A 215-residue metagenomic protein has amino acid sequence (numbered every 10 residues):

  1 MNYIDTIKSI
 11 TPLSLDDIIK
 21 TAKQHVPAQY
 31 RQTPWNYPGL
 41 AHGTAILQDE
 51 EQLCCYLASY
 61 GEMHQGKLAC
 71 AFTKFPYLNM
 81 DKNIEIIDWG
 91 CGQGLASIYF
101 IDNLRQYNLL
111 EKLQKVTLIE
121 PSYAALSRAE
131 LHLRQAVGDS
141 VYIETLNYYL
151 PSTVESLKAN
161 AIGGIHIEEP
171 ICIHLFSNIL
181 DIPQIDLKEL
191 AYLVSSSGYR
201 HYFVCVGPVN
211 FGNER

Functional and structural regions predicted by a protein language model:
M1-P38: N-terminal auxiliary segments of SAM/dcSAM-dependent transferases
H42-L78: Class I SAM-dependent methyltransferase Rossmann-like catalytic core, especially the SAM/SAH-binding loop
Q93-L110: Conserved SAM-binding loop of SAM-dependent methyltransferases across substrates and taxa, primarily the Class I
S122: Conserved SAM/SAH-binding beta-strand->alpha-helix loop
R128-H166: S-adenosyl-L-methionine
E169-I185: A short SAM/SAH-binding and catalytic strip from SAM-dependent methyltransferases
L187-R200: A short glycine-rich, Lys/Arg-flanked "PGG" loop and its adjoining helix->strand segment in the class I
Y199-N210: Conserved beta-strand signature within the Rossmann-like core of class I S-adenosyl-L-methionine
